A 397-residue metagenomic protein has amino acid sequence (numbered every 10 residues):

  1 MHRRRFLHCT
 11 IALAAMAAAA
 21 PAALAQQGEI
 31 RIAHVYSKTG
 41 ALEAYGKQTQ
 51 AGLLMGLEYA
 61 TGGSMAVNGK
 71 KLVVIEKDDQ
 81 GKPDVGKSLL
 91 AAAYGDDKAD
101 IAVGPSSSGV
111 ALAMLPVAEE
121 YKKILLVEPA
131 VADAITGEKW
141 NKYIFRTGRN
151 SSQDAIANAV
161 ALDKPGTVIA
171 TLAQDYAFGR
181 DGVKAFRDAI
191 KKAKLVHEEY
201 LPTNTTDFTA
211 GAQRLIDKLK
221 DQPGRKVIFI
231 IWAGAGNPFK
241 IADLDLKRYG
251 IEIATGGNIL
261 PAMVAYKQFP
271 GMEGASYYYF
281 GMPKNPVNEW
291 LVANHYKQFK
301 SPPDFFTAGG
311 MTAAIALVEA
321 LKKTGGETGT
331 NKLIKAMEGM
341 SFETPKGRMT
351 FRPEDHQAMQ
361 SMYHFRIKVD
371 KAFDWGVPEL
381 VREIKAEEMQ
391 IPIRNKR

Functional and structural regions predicted by a protein language model:
M1-I11: N-terminal secretory signal peptides and thylakoid transit peptides that target proteins across membranes
A20-A25: Sec/Tat signal peptide C-region and signal peptidase I cleavage site
E29-G56, K77-P83, S106-S107, D175-R180 (+2 more regions): Extracytoplasmic "Venus flytrap"
I30, P270, S341-R397: Solvent-exposed, acidic/polar segments of extracytosolic/periplasmic ligand-binding ectodomains
A44-T49, Y59, G63-G137, T147 (+2 more regions): Beta-alpha junction/loop-to-helix N-cap segments that form part of ligand/metal-binding clefts
V85-S88, D133-A134, N141-L244, G281-W290: Extracellular/periplasmic Venus flytrap/periplasmic-binding protein
A93, D97-S106, L126-E128, I169-A173 (+3 more regions): Periplasmic-binding protein-like
F239-M311, K322-T324, T328, V377-R397: Extracellular/periplasmic periplasmic-binding protein-like sensory domains
